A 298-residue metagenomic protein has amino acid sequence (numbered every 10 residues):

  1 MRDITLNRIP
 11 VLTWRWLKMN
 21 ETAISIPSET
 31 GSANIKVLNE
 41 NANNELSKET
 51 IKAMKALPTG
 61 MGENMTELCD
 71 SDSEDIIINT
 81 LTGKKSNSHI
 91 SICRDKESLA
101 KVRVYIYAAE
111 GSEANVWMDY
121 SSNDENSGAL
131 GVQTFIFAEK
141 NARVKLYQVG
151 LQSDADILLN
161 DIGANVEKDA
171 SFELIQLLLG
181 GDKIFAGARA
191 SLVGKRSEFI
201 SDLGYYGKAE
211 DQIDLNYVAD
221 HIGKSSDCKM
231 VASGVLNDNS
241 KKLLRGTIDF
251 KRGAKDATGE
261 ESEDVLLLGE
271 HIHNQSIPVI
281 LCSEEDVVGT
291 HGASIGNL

Functional and structural regions predicted by a protein language model:
M1-I77, T82-G83: Long, low-complexity, mixed-charge
G60-L298: Conserved beta-strand/loop scaffold segments within soluble protein domains that form the structured core and edges
